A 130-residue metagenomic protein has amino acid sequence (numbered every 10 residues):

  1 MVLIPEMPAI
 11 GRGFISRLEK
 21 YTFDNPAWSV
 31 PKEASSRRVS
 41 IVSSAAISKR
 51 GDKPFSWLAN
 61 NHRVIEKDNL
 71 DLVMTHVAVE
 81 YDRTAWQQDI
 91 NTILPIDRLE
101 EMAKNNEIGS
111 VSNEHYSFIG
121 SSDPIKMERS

Functional and structural regions predicted by a protein language model:
M1-S130: An N-terminal assembly and electron-transfer interface module characteristic of large anaerobic redox and radical
